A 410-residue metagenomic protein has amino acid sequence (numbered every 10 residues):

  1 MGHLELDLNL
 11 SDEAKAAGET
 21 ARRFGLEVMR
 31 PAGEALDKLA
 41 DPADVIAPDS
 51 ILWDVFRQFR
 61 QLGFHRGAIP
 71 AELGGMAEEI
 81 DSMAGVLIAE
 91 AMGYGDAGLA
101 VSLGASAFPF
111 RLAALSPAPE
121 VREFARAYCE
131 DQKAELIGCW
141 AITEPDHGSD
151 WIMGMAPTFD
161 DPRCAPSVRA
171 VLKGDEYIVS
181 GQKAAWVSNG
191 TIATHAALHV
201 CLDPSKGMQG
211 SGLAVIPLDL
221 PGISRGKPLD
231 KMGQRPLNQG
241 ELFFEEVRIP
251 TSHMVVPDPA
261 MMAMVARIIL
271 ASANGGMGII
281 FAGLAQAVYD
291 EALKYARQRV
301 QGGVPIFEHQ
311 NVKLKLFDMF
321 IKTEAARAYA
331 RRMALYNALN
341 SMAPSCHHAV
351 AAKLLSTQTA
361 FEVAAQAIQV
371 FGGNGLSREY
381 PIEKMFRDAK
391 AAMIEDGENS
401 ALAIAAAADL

Functional and structural regions predicted by a protein language model:
M1-L103, E123, A127-Y128: Amphipathic, small/basic residue-rich leader segments at the start of a protein or domain
G2-L6, F371-L410: Glycine-rich phosphate/cofactor-binding loops in nucleotide/flavin-utilizing enzymes
L6-D12, A16-E19, S224-E324, A392: Glycine-rich beta->alpha junctions and the first turn(s) of the following alpha-helix
R30-V45, R297, Q301-V304, F320-L355 (+1 more regions): C-terminal helix-coil-helix/basic helical segment that borders enzyme active sites and/or dimer interfaces and provides
A100-R122, W151: N-terminal glycine-rich flavin-associated loop
L136-V171: A gly/ser-rich beta-alpha-beta helix-loop segment of oxidoreductase catalytic cores
E176, S180-S224: A short core secondary-structure module
A184-G190, S272-M277, A391-E398: Glycine-rich phosphate/pyrophosphate-binding beta-alpha loops
